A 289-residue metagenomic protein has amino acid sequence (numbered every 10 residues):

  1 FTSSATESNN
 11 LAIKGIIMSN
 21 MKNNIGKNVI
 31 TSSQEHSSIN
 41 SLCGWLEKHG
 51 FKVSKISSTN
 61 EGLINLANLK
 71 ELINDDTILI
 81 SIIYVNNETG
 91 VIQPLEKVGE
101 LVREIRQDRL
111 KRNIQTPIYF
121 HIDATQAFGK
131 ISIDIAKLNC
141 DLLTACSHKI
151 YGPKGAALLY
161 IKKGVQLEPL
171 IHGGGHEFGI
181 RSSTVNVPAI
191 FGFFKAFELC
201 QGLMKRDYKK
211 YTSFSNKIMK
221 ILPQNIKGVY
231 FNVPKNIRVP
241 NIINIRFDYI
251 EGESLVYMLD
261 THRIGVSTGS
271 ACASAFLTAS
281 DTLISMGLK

Functional and structural regions predicted by a protein language model:
F1-K289: Pyridoxal 5′-phosphate
